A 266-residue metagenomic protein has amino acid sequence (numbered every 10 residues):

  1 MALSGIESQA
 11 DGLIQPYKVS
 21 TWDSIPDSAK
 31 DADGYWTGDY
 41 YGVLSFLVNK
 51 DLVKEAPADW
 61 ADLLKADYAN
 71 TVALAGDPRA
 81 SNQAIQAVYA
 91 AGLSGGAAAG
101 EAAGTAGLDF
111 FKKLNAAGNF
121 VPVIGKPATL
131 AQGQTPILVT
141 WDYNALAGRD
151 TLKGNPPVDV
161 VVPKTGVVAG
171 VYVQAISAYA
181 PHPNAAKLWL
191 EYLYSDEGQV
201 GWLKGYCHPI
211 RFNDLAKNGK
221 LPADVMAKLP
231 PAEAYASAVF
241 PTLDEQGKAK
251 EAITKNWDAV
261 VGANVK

Functional and structural regions predicted by a protein language model:
M1-T135: Extracytoplasmic ligand-binding site segments that recognize negatively charged/polar headgroups
A2-E7, P136-P156: A ligand-binding cleft/hinge motif common to bilobed small-molecule-binding domains
S8-P16, S28-D33, G148-V162, D224-A227: Ligand-binding "clamshell"
G42, L108-L114, K153-A178: Periplasmic-binding protein-like
S45-L52, G92-L93, G170-P183, G201-W202: A bilobed periplasmic-binding-protein/Venus flytrap-type ligand-binding module shared by bacterial periplasmic
A61-L64, G92, L108-K112, P127 (+4 more regions): Non-transmembrane alpha-helical segments in soluble domains of secreted/periplasmic/extracellular proteins
S177-A238: Mature extracytoplasmic/periplasmic domains
E233-K266: Conserved C-terminal helix/tail region of periplasmic/extracytoplasmic solute-binding proteins
